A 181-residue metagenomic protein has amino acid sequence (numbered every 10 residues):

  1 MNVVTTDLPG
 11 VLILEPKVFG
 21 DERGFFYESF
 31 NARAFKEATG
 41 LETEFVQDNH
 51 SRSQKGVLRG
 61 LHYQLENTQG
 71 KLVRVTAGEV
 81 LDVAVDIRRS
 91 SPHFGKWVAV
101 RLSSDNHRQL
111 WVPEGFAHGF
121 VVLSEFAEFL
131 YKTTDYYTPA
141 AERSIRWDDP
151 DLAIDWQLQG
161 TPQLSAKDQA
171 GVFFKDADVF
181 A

Functional and structural regions predicted by a protein language model:
M1-D105, S124-F126, Y131-A181: Non-catalytic, conserved peripheral segments adjacent to functional cores
L110, H118-L123: Short beta-strand His + acidic residue motifs that chelate non-heme Fe in jelly-roll/DSBH and cupin folds
